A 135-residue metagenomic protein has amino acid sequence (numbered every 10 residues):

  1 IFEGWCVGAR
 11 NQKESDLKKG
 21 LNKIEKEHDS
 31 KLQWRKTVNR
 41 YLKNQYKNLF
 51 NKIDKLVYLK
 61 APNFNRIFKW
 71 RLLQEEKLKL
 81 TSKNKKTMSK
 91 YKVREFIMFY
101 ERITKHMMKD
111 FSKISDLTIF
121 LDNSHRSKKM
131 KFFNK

Functional and structural regions predicted by a protein language model:
C6-K135: Conserved NTP phosphate-binding and transfer environment spanning the P-loop NTPase/kinase superfamily
